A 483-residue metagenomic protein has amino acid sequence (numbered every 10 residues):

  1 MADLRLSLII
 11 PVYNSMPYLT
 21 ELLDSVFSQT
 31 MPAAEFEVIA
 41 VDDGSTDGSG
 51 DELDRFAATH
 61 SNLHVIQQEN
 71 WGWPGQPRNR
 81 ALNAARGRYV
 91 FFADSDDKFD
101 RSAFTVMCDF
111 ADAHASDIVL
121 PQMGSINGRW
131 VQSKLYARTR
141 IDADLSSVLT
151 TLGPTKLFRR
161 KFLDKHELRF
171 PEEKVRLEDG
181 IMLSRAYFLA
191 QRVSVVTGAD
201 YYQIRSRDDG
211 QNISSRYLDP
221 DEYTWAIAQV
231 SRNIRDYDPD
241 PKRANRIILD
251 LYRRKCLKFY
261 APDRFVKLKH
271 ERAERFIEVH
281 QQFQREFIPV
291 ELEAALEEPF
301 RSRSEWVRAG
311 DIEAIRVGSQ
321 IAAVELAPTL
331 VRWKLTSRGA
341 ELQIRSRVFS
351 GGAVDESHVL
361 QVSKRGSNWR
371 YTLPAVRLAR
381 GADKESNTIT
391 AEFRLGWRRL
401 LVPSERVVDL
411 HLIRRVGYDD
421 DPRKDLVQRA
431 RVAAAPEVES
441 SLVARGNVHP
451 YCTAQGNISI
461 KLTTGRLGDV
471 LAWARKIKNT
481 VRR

Functional and structural regions predicted by a protein language model:
M1-A228, R232, D236, Q361-G366: Nucleotide-sugar donor-binding/catalytic module of glycosyltransferases that assemble extracellular/cell-envelope
R169-G180, I248-Y252, R308-V317: A broadly tuned preference for mixed-charge, low-complexity surface segments
D209-V307: Contiguous mid-protein beta-loop-alpha structural module that forms a pocket-lining wall or clamp of enzyme active
A261-R483: Basic, ligand-binding patches in group-transfer machinery, especially extracytoplasmic/periplasmic segments
